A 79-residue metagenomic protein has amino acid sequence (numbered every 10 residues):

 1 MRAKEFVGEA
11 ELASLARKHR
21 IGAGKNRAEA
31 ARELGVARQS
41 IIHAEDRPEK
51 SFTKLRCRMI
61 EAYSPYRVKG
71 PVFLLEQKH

Functional and structural regions predicted by a protein language model:
M1-G22, P71: A short, Lys/Arg-rich alpha-helix, primarily the initiator
L15, N26, L55-R56: Residues that mark the N-terminal boundary/hinge immediately upstream of a DNA-recognition element
R20, A31, E61: The alpha-helix within a helix-turn-helix
G24-H43: Short alpha-helical DNA-recognition segment
R27, V36, R58-I60, L74-E76: Generic alpha-helical hydrophobic packing signal
D46: Short, conserved catalytic or interaction motifs in soluble domains
K50-P71: DNA major-groove recognition helix of helix-turn-helix/homeodomain DNA-binding modules
K69-H79: Short amphipathic recognition helices of helix-turn-helix/homeodomain-type DNA-binding modules
